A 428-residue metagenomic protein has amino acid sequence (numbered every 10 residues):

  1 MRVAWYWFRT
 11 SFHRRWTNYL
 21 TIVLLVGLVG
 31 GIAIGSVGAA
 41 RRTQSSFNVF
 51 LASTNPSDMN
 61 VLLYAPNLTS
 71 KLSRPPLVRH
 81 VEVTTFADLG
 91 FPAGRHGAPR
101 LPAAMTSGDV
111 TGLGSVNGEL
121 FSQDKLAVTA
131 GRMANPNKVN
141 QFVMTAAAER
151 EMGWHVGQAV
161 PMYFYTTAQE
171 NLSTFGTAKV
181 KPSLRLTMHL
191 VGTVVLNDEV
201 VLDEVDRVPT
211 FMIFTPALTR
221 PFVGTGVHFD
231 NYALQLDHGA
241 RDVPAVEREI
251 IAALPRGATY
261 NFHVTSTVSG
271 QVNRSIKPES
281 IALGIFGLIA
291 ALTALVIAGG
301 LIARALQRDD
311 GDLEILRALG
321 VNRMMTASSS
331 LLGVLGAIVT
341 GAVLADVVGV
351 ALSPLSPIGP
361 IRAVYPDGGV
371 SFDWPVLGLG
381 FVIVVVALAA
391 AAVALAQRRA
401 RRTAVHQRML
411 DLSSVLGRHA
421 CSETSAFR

Functional and structural regions predicted by a protein language model:
M1-L295, G299, R304-R308, R323-M324 (+5 more regions): Membrane transport/envelope proteins' first extracytoplasmic loop
L313: Conserved phosphate/oxyanion-binding catalytic-loop motifs
V334-A342: Transmembrane alpha-helices
A342-S353, P357-I358, L377-V415: C-terminal membrane-exit region of the final transmembrane helix in multipass inner-membrane proteins
V376, D411-R428: Cytosolic juxtamembrane regulatory segments of multi-pass membrane proteins
